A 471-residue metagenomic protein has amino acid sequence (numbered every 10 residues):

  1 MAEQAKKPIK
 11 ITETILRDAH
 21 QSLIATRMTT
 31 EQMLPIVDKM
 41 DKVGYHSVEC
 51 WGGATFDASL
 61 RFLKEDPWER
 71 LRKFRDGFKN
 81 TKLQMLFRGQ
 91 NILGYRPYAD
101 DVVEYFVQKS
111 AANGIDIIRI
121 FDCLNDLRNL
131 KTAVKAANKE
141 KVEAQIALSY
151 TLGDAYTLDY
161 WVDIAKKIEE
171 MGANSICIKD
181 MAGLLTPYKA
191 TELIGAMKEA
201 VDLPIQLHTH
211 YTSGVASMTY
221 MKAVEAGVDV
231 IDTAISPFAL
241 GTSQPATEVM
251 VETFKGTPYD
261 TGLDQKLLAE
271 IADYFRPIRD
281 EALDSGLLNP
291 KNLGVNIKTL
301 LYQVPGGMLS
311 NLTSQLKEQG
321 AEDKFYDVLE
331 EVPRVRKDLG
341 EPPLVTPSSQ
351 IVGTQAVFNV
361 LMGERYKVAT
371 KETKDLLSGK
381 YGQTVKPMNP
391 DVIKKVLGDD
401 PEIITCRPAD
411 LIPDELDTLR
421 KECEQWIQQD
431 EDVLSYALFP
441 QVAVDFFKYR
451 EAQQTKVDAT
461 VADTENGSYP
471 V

Functional and structural regions predicted by a protein language model:
M1-I24, L71-D76: N-terminal amphipathic alpha-helix/helix-capping segment at the start of soluble metabolic enzymes
K6-I9, G44-H46, K79-L83, G114-I117 (+4 more regions): Short, well-ordered coil/turn segments that N-cap beta-strands
I11, A19, M40, I120 (+4 more regions): Conserved, mostly hydrophobic/aromatic
K39-S59, N289-T299, Q303-V471: Terminal or standalone catalytic/regulatory effector modules within metabolic enzymes and repeat proteins
G52-E169, I176, G183-P187: Active-site beta->alpha loop and helix N-cap motifs at the rims of alpha/beta catalytic domains
I120-C123, D180, A226-S243: Glycine-rich phosphate-binding active-site loops on the catalytic face of alpha/beta enzymes
Y156-I168, S213-D229: Catalytic cores of alpha/beta
A239-T261: C-terminal helical cap(s) of enzyme catalytic domains, especially alpha/beta-barrels
